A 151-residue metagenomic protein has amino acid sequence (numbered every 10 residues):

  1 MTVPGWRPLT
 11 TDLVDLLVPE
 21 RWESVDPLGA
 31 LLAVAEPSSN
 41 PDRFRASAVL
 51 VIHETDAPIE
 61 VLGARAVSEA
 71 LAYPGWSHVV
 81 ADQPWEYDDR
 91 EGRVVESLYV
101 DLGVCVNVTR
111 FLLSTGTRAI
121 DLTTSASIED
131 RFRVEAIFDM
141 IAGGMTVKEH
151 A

Functional and structural regions predicted by a protein language model:
T2-V61: Secretory pathway targeting signatures of secreted, lumenal, and periplasmic proteins
E20-W22, I120-A151: Surface-exposed amphipathic alpha-helical segments
P27, G116-T117: Short strand-connecting beta-turns/loops that link adjacent beta-strands
F44-R45, V104, R131-A136: A short, polar/proline- and glycine-enriched secondary-structure boundary/capping micro-motif
R45-A48, G92, T117-T123: Glycine-rich, often proline-containing surface loops adjacent to acidic residues and nearby aromatics that form
V49-V51, L98, T123-S125: Residue-level recognition of well-ordered beta-strand positions that form the cores of beta-sheet-rich folds across
V51-T55, G116, A126-E129: Short, flexible beta-strand-to-coil junctions
A64-T115, A136-D139, E149: Signature of long, low-cysteine stretches enriched in small and polar/charged residues
